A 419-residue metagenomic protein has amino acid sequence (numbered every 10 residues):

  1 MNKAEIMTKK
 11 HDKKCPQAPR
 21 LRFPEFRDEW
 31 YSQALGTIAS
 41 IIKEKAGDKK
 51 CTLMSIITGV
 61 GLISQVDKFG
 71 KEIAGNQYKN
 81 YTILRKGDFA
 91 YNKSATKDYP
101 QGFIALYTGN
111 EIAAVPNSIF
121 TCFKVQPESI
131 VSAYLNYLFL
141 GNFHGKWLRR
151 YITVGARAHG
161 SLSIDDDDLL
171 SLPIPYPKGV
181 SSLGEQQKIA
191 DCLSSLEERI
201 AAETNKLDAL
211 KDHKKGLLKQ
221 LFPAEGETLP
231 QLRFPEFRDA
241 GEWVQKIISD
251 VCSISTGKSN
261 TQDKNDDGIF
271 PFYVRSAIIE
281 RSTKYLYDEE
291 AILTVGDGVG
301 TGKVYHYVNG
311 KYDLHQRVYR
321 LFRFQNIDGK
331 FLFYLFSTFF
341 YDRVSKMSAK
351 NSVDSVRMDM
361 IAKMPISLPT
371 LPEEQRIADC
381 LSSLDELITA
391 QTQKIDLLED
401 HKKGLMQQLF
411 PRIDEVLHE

Functional and structural regions predicted by a protein language model:
M1-Q33, P177-W243, P365-E419: Amphipathic alpha-helical coiled-coil/heptad-repeat segments
C15-P19, A114-S118, V154-L183, Y312-V318 (+1 more regions): A short glycine-rich beta-alpha junction/loop motif
A18-A46, R233-K258, D263-V274: Non-catalytic DNA-recognition/assembly elements of restriction-modification systems
K49-G70, N92, T96-N117, T121 (+7 more regions): Short, ligand-facing micro-motifs at secondary-structure edges
T121-V125, P175, G179, P230 (+1 more regions): A bilobed periplasmic-binding-protein/Venus flytrap-type ligand-binding module shared by bacterial periplasmic
K124-V131, R323-I327: Ligand-binding loop in jelly-roll beta-barrel domains
